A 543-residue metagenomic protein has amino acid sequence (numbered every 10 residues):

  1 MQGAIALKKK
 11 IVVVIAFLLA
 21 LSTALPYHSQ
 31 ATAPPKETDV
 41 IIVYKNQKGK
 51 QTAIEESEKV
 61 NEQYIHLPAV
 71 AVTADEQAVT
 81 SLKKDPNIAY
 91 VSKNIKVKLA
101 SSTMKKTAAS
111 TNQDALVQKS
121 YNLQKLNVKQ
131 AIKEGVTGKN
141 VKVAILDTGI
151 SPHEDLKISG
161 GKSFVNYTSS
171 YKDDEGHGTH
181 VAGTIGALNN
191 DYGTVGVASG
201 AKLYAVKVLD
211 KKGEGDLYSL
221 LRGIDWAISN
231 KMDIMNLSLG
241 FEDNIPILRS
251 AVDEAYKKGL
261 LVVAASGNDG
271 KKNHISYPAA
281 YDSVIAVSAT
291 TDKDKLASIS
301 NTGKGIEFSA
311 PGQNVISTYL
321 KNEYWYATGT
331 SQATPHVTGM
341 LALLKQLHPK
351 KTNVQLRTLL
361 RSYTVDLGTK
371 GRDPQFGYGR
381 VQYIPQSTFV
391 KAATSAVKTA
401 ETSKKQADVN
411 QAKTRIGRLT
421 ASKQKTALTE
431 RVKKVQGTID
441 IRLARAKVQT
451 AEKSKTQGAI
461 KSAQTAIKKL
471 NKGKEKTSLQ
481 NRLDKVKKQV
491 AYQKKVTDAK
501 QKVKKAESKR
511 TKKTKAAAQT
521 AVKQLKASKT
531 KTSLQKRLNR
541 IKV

Functional and structural regions predicted by a protein language model:
Q2-A31: Sec-dependent N-terminal signal peptides of Gram-positive bacterial secreted proteins and lipoproteins
Y27-K106, M232: Inhibitory N-terminal propeptides of secreted protease zymogens
Q47-G49, A78, I95-L99, T148-P152 (+9 more regions): Solvent-exposed loop/turn segments at secondary-structure junctions within structured extracellular/periplasmic domains
D85-K142, E154-D155: Protease zymogen maturation seam
G138, V206-S283, K293-T302, L320-T334 (+1 more regions): Substrate-binding/access-modulating region of protease and related hydrolase catalytic domains
V141, T148, E154, G160-D243 (+3 more regions): Subtilisin-like peptidase catalytic core
A182-I185, Y204, V208-L209, I234 (+3 more regions): Hydrolase catalytic cores
S387-V543: Amphipathic alpha-helical assembly segments used for oligomerization, scaffolding, or translocation
